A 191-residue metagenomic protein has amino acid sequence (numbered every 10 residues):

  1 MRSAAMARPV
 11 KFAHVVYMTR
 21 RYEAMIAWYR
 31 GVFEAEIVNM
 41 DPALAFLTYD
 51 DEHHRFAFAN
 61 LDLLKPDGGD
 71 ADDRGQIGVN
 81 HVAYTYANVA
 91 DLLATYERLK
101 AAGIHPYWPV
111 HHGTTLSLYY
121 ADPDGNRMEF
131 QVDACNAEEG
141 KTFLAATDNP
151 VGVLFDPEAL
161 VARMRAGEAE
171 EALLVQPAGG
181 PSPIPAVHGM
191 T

Functional and structural regions predicted by a protein language model:
M1-M6, Y96-T191: Vicinal oxygen chelate
R8-P9, Y29: Short, surface-exposed connector motifs at secondary-structure boundaries
K11-R20, G68-R98, L116-P123: Vicinal oxygen chelate
R21-E36, R98: Amphipathic alpha-helical segments
A24-M25, P42, A94: Short Gly/charged-rich anion-binding patches and loops
M25, H54, D91: Short phosphate-engaging motifs
E34-M40, P106-P109: Short secondary-structure junctions
E36-Q76, A121, R127-C135: Conserved short beta-strand elements that form part of the metal-binding/catalytic scaffold of enzyme active sites
